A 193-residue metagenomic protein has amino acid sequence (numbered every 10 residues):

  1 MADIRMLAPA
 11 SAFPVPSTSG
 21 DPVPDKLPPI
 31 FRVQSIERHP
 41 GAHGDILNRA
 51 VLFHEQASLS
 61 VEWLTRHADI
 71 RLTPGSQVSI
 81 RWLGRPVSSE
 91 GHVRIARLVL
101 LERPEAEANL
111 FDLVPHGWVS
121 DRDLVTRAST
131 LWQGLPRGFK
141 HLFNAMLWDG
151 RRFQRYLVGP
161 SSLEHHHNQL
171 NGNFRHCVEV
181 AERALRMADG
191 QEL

Functional and structural regions predicted by a protein language model:
M1-S17, Q34: Accessory interdomain/linker segments of ATP-dependent helicases and helicase-like nucleic-acid enzymes that mediate
A8, G20-G44: Structural detector for short beta-strands of small beta-barrel domains
V15-T18, L64-R66: Short structured motifs
P24-I30, T65-R81: Short nucleic-acid-contacting surface segments enriched for D/E, G, S/T with interspersed K/R
Q34-S35, T73-R97: Flexible glycine-rich surface loops and low-complexity tracts that mediate binding to linear polymers
V51-T73: Beta-strand/loop nucleic-acid-binding surfaces
E102-L193: Acidic/His-rich, divalent-metal-binding segments that scaffold phosphate/diphosphate chemistry
